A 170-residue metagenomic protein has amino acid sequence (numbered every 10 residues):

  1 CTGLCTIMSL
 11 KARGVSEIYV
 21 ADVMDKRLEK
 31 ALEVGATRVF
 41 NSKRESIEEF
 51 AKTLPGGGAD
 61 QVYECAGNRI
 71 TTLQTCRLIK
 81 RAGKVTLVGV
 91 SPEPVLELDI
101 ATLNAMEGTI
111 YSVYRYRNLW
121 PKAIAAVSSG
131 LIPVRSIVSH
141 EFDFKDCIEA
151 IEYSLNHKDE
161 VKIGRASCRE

Functional and structural regions predicted by a protein language model:
C1-E45, E49: Mid-domain Rossmann-like dinucleotide-binding core that forms the NAD(H)/NADP(H) cofactor-binding site
I18-Y19, T86, Y111: Conserved beta-strand positions in the Rossmann-like core of class I SAM-dependent methyltransferases
V23-M24, S91, Y116: Residues in the short beta-alpha loop(s) of Rossmann-like NAD(P)-binding domains
F50-V62: A short acidic, Gly/Pro-enriched loop at the edge of an enzyme's catalytic core that lines a small-molecule cofactor
P55, A66, I79-K80: A generic alpha-to-beta junction signature in SAM-dependent methyltransferases
L73-R77, R81, R117, P121-R169: C-terminal hydrophobic helical "lid"/dimerization subdomain of Rossmann-like NAD(P)H-dependent oxidoreductases
G83-K84, G108: Glycine-centered, small-residue-biased loops immediately flanking beta-strands in adenine/cofactor-binding cores
G89-E107, A123-A125: Rossmann-fold NAD(P)-binding glycine/threonine-rich loop
